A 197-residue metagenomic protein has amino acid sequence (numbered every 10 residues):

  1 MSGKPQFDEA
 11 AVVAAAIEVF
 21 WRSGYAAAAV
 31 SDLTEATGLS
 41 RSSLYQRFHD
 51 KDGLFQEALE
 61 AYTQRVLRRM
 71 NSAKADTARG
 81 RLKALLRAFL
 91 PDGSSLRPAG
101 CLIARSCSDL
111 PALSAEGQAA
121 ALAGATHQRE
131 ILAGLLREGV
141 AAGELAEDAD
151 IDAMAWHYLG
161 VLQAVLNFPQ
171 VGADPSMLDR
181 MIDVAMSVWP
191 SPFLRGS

Functional and structural regions predicted by a protein language model:
S2, A84-P91, T126-E130, G134-E138 (+1 more regions): C-terminal peripheral helix-coil segments that are non-catalytic and often amphipathic
A10, A14, C101-A104: Short alpha-helical elements of helix-turn-helix
A11, A15, V19-G53, E57: Helix-turn-helix
E57, R69-A99, I151-Y158: Hydrophobic alpha-helical connector segments
E60-V66: Short, basic, alpha-helical segments at the C-terminal edge of helix-turn-helix-like DNA-binding modules
L67, G80-K83, A115-A141, A153 (+1 more regions): Amphipathic alpha-helical packing segments from all-alpha helical-bundle domains
S95-Q118: Amphipathic alpha-helical segments used for helix-helix packing
A99, E147-F168, R180-V188: Hydrophobic alpha-helical segments that form the core of small-molecule binding pockets and/or dimer interfaces
